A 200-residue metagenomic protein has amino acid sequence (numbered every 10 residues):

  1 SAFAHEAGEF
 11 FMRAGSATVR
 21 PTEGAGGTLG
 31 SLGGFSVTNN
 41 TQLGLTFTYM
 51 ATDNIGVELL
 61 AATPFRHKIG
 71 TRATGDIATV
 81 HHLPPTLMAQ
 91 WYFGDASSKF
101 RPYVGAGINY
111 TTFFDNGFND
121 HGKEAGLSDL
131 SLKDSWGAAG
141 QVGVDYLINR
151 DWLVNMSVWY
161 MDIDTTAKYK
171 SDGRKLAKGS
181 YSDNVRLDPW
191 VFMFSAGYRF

Functional and structural regions predicted by a protein language model:
S1-A4: Sec/Tat signal peptide C-region and signal peptidase I cleavage site
A7-E9, S16-T18, T46-H121, L187-F200: Gram-negative (and chloroplast) outer-membrane scaffold detector with strong preference for beta-barrel transmembrane
R13-N39: N-terminal targeting signals for Sec/Tat export/insertion, comprising classic cleavable signal peptides
G24-G30, H67-G75, F114-A125, A167-K175: Outer-membrane beta-barrel translocator domains and adjoining extracellular loop/strand segments of Gram-negative
G33-N39, T74-H82, A125-D134, K178 (+1 more regions): Replace "Gram-negative outer membrane beta-barrel proteins" with "bacterial and organellar outer membrane beta-barrel
G44-T48, D145, L153-N155: Short, conserved structural micro-motifs that define repeat-unit consensus positions and nucleotide-binding loops
R66, T79, I148-F200: Predominantly the C-terminal beta-signal and adjacent terminal strand-loop region of outer-membrane beta-barrel
P85-A89, V104-Y110, D134-V144, V158-Y160: Hydrophobic alpha-helical segments of small multi-pass membrane proteins
